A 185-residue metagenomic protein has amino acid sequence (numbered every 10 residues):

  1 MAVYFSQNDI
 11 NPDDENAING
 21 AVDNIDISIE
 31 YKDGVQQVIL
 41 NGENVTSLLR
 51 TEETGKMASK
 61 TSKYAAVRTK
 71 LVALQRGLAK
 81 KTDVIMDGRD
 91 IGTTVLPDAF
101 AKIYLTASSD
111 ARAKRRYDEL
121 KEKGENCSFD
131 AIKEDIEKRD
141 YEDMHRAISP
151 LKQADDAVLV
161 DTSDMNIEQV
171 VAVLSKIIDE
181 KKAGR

Functional and structural regions predicted by a protein language model:
M1-T51: N-terminal phosphate/diphosphate-binding loop that engages ATP/GTP or pyrophosphate donors across diverse enzyme folds
Q7-N8, S28, Y64, L78-K81 (+3 more regions): Conserved, well-folded catalytic cores of nucleic-acid-processing and energy-transducing macromolecular machines
D14-N16, V22-D23, R116-K123, I132: Conserved P-loop NTPase catalytic core
A21, Q36-Q37, N41, G88 (+3 more regions): Glycine/charge-rich, flexible interdomain linkers and switch-proximal surface loops that mediate coupling
I39-L49, G55, Y117-K123, Y141-R185: NTP-dependent small-molecule kinase module
G42, L71, I85, I136 (+1 more regions): Residue-level signature of catalytic and energy-coupling elements of molecular machines, predominantly ATP/GTP-dependent
T46-G55, S62-K123: ATP-dependent NMP and nucleoside kinases share a basic, alpha-helical "lid"
D90-V95, I103-K114, K123-D135, R139-I148 (+2 more regions): Anionic, Ser/Thr-rich low-complexity intrinsically disordered regions
